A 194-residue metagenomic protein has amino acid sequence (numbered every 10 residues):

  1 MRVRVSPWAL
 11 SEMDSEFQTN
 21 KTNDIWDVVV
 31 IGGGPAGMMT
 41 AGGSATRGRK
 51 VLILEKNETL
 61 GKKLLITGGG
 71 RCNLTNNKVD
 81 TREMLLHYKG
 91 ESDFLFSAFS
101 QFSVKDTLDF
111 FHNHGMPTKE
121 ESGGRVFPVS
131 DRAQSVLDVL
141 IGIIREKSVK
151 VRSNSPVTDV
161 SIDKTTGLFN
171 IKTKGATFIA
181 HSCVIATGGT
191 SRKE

Functional and structural regions predicted by a protein language model:
P7-V28, T46-G48: Extreme N-terminal leader/targeting segments of oxidoreductases
I25, E121, N154: Phosphate-coordination loops involved in phosphoryl transfer and adenosine-cofactor binding
I25-W26, R47-R49, L60, K147 (+1 more regions): Short coil/turn connectors at secondary-structure junctions
W26-I53: N-terminal Rossmann-like FAD-binding beta1-loop-alpha1 element of flavoenzymes
V30, G34-A36, T59, G189-S191: Residue-level detector of alpha-helix initiation sites
K56-K150: Conserved N-terminal/central alpha/beta ligand/cofactor-binding core
Q134-S135, V139-E194: Predominantly flavin-linked oxidoreductase catalytic cores and closely associated redox partners
